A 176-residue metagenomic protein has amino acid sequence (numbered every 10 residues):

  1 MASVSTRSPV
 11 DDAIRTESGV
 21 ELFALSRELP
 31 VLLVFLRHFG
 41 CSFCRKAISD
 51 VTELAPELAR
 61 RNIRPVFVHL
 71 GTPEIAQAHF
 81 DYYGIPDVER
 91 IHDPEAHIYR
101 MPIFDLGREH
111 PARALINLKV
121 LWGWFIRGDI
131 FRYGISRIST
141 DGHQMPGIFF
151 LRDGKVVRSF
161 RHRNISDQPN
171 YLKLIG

Functional and structural regions predicted by a protein language model:
M1-A24, K46: N-terminal "domain-start" segment that seeds a small globular fold
E17, R27-E28, R60, H143: A generic fold-level signal
E17-E21, V51-L54, A78, I135-S136: A generic local structural motif
L22-V51, R64: Short active-site neighborhood of thiol/selenol oxidoreductases, capturing the structured segment around
L36, H69, R152: Short beta-strand/turn micro-motifs composed of small residues that flank or help shape donor/cofactor-binding pockets
A47-R100: Structural microenvironment flanking redox-active thiols in thiol-disulfide oxidoreductases
E89-S166: Thiol/selenol-based redox catalytic cores and closely related redox-interacting motifs
S166-G176: A short, polar/charged loop-to-alpha-helix boundary motif
